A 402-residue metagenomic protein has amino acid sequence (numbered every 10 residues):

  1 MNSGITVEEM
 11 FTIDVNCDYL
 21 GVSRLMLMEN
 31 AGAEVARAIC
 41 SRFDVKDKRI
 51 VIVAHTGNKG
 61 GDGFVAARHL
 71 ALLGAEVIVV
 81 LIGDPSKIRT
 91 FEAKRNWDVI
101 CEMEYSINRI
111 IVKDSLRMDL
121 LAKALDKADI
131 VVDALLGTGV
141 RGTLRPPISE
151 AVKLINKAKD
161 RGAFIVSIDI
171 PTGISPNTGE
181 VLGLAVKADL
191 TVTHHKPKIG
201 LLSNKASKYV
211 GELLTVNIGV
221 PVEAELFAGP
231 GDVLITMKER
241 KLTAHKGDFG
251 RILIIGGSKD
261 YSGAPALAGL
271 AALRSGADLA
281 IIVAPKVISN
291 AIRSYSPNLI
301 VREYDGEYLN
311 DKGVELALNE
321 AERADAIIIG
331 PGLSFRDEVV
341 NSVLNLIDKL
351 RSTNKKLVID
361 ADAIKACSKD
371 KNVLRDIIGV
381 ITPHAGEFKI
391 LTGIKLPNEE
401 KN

Functional and structural regions predicted by a protein language model:
M1-G83, R89-T90, K94, L201-A361 (+2 more regions): Small-residue (G/A/S/T)-rich helix-start motifs and N-terminal tracts that mark the onset
N2-I5, L125-S262: YjeF_N-associated NAD(P)HX repair module
R42-K46, A124-D129, D160-G162, A321-R323: Glycine-rich phosphate-binding loop signature in dinucleotide/nucleotide-binding domains
G61, S86, V140, L144: Phosphate/ribose-phosphate-bearing ligand recognition and processing surfaces, centered on ADP-ribose/NAD(+/P+) systems
V65-A128: Gly/Ser-rich phosphate-binding catalytic loop and adjacent alpha/beta segment that cradle a phosphoryl group at enzyme
A93, W97, I148-V152, A188 (+2 more regions): Amphipathic alpha-helical segments in well-structured domains
W97, V112, A128-L136, A324-G332: Small/polar-residue-rich loop-to-helix segments that shape phosphate-bearing ligand pockets
